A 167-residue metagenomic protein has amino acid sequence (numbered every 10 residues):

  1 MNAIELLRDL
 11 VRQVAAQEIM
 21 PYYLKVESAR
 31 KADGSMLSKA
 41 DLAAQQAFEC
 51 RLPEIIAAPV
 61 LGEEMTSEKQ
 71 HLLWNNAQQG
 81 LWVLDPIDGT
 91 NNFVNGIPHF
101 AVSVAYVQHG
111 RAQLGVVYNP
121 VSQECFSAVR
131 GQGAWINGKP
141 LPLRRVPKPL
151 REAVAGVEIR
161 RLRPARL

Functional and structural regions predicted by a protein language model:
M1-I87: N-terminal subdomain of lithium-sensitive/metallo-dependent phosphomonoesterases centered on the IMPase/IPPase/PAP
I19, D41, L52, T90 (+3 more regions): Residue-level signal for inorganic ion chemistry
A57, H99, R130-G131: ATP/adenylate-binding site constellation spanning eukaryotic-like Ser/Thr protein kinases, ABC-transporter
E64-T66, I87-T90, G138-P140, I159: Short, well-ordered turn and helix-capping elements at secondary-structure junctions
E68-Q70, N91-V94, C125, P164: Conserved protein kinase catalytic core
Q78-V117: Glycine-rich active-site/cofactor-binding loop and its immediate structural neighborhood
A105-L167: Acidic beta-strand-loop-alpha-helix segment within the catalytic core of divalent metal-dependent phosphate-processing
